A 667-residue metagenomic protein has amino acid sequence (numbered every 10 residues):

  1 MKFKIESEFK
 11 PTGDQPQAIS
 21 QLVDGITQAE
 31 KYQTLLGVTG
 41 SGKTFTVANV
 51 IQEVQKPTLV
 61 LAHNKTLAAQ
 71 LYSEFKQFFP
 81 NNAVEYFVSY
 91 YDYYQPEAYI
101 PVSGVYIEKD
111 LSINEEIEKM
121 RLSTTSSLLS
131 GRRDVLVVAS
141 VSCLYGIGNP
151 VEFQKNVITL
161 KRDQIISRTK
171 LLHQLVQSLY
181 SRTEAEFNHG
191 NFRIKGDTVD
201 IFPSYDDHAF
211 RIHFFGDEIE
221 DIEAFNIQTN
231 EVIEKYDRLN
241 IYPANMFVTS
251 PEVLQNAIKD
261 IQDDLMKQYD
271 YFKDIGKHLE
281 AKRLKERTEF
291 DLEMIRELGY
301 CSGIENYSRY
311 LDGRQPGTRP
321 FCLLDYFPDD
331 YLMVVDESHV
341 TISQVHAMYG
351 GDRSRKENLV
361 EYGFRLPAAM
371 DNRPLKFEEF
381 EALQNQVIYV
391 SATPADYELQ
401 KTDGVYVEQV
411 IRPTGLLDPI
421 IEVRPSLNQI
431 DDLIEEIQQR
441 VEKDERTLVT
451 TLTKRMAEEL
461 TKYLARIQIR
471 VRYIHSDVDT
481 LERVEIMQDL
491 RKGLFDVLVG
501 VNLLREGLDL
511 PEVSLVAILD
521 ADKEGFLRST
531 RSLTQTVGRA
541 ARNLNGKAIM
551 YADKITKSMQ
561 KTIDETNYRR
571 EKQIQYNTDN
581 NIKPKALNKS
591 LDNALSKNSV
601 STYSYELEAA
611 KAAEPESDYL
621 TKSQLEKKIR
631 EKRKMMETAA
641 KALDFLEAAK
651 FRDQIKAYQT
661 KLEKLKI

Functional and structural regions predicted by a protein language model:
M1-K4, Q439, K572-K650, I655-I667: Acidic, low-complexity intrinsically disordered tails
M1-S599, M636: ASCE RecA-like P-loop NTPase motor cores that couple ATP hydrolysis to mechanical translocation on nucleic acids
